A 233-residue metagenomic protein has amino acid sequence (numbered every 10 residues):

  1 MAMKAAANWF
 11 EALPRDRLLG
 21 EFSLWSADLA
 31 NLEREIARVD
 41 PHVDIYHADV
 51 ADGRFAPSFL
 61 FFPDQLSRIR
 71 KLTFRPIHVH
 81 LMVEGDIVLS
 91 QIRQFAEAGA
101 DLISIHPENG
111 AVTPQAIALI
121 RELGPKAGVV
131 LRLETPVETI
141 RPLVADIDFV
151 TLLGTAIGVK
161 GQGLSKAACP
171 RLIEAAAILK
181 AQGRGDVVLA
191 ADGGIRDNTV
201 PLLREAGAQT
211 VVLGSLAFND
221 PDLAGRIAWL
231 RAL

Functional and structural regions predicted by a protein language model:
A2-L102, A127, I140-I147, A167-P170 (+3 more regions): Conserved N-terminal beta1-alpha1 strand-loop-helix module at the mouth
H47, A190-A191: Generic enzyme active-site microenvironment
V50, L81, P107, L131-L133 (+3 more regions): Short secondary-structure boundary segments
L72-R75, E122-G124, L179-D186: Short helix-capping segments at alpha-helix termini
Q91-T139: Hydrophobic, well-structured mid-protein blocks that either form specific transmembrane helices
I103-V112, T151-L164, A206-R226: Glycine-rich phosphate-binding active-site loops on the catalytic face of alpha/beta enzymes
V130-P170, E174: Histidine/lysine/aspartate-rich catalytic loop segments that bind and position anionic ligands
G194-A206: Acidic, divalent-metal-coordinating active-site segment for phosphoryl/phosphodiester hydrolysis, typified by short
